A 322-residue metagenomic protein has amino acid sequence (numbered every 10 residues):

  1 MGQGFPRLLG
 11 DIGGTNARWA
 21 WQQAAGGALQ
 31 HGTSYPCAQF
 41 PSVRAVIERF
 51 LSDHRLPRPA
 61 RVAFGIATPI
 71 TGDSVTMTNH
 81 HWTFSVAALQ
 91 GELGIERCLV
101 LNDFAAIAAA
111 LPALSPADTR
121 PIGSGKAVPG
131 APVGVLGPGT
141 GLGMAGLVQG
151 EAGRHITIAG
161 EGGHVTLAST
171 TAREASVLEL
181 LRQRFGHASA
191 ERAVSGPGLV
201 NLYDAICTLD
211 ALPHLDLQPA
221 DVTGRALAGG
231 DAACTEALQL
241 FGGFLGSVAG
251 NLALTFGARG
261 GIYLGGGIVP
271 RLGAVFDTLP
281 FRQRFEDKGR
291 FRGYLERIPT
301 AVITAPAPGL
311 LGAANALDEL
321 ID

Functional and structural regions predicted by a protein language model:
M1-P57, S176-D322: ATP-binding/phosphotransfer module of carbohydrate and carboxylate kinases, centering on a glycine-rich
R7-D11, R61-A63, L99, V133-G137 (+1 more regions): Short glycine-aspartate micro-motif
A17, P69-T71, G141-A145, N201 (+1 more regions): Short, acidic Gly/Pro/Ser/Thr-rich loop/turn segments
P36-C37, N79-H80, L99-A106, S124-V128 (+2 more regions): Active-site nucleophile and cofactor-binding loops and adjacent substrate-binding regions of central metabolic enzymes
H54-V100, A105-D118, V135, V269-A274: Short beta-strand-loop/turn "lid" adjacent to the catalytic site in phosphate-handling enzymes
V62-V75, N79-H80, A88, R173 (+1 more regions): Gly/Ser/Thr-rich active-site cleft segment
R97-V128, A220-G242, S247: ATP-dependent carbohydrate kinase catalytic cores
D118-A190, G273-A274, P280-E286, R292: Glycine-rich phosphate-binding loop of actin/hexokinase-like ATP-binding domains
